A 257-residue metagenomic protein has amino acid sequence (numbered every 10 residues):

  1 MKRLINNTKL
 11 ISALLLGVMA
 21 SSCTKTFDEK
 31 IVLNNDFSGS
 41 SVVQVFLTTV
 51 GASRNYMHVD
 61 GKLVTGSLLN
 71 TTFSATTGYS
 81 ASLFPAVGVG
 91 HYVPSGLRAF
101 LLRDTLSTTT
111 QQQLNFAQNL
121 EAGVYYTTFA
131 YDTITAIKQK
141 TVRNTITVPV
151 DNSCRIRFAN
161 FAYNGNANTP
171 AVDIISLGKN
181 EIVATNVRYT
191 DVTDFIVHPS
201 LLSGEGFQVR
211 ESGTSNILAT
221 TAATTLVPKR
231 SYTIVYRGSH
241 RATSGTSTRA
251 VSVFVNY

Functional and structural regions predicted by a protein language model:
K2-I11: Bacterial N-terminal signal peptides that target proteins for export
L10-A13, N35: Generic hydrophobic alpha-helical membrane-segment signal
M19-S22: C-terminal motif of bacterial Sec signal peptides marking the signal peptidase cleavage site
T24-Y257: Intrinsically disordered, low-complexity polar regions and short flexible loop motifs
